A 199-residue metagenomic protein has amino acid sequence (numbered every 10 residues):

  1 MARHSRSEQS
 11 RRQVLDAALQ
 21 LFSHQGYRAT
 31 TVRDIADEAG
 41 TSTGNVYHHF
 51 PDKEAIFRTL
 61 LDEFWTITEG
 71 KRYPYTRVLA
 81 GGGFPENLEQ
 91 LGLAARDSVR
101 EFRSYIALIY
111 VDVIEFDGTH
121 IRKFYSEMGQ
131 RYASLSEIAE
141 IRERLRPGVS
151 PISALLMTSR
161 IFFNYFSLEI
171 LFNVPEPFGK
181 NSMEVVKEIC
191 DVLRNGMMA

Functional and structural regions predicted by a protein language model:
A2, Q9, Q13, A17-A55 (+1 more regions): Helix-turn-helix
L15, L61, L88, Y110 (+2 more regions): Amphipathic, non-transmembrane alpha-helical scaffold segments
R28-A29, L145-V149: Short, charged helix-capping/linker segments at alpha-helix termini
V32, D62-T68: Short, basic, alpha-helical segments at the C-terminal edge of helix-turn-helix-like DNA-binding modules
R72-F102, G148-T158: Hydrophobic alpha-helical connector segments
R77, V99-T119, S167-N173: Amphipathic alpha-helical segments used for helix-helix packing
G92-A95, I109-Y110, T158, F162 (+1 more regions): Short alpha-helical scaffolding segments that buttress acidic/His motifs in well-ordered protein cores
D97-E101, D117-R144, I152-L156, S167 (+2 more regions): Amphipathic alpha-helical packing segments from all-alpha helical-bundle domains
